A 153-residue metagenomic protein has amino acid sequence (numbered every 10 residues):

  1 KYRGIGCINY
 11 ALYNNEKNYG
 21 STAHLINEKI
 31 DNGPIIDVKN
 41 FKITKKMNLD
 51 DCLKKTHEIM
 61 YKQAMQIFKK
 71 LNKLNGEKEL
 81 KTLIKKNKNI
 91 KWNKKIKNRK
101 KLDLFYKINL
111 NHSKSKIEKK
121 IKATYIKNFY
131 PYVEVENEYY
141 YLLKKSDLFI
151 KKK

Functional and structural regions predicted by a protein language model:
K1-K94, L104-F105: Donor/substrate-binding cores of folate-linked one-carbon enzymes
K78-K153: Internal anion-binding site segments
